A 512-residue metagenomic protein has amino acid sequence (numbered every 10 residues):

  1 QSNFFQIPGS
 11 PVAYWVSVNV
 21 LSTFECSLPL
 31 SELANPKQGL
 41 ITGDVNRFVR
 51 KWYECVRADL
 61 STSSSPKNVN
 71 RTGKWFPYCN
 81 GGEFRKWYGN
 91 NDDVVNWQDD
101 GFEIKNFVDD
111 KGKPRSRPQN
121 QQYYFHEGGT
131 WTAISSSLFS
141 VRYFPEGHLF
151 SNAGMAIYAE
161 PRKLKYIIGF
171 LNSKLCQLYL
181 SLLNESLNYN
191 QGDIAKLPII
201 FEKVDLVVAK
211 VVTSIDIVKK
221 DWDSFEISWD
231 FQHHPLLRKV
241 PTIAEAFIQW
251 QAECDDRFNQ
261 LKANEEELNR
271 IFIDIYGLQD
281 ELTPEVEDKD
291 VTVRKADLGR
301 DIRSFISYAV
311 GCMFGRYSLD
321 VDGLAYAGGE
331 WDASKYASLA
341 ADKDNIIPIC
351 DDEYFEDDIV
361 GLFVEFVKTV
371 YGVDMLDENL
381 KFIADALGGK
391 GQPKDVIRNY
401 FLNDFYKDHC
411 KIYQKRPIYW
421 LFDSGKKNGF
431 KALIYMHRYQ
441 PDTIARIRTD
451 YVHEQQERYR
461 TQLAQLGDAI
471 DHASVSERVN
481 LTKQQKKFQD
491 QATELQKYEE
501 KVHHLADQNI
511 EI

Functional and structural regions predicted by a protein language model:
Q1, V141-R142, N509-I512: Short, intrinsically disordered, charge-balanced linker/junction segments flanking boundaries in proteins
Q1-K113, R117-T130, V208-E353, D357: Polynucleotide-recognition surfaces of large bacterial nucleic-acid defense/processing enzymes
K74, H126, N152, R162 (+6 more regions): Short, well-structured alpha-helical interface segments that form or flank functional binding sites
Q122-T130, L164-F170, Y413-Q414, Y419: Short, mixed-charge, low-aromatic patches
T132-K196, K203-L206, V212-I217: Basic, amphipathic alpha-helical recognition segments used for DNA target recognition
L187-N188, I227-F231, V502: Juxtamembrane/interface motifs at transmembrane-helix termini
N259-A263, R270-I273, G277, E281-I512: Terminal accessory regions of large proteins
